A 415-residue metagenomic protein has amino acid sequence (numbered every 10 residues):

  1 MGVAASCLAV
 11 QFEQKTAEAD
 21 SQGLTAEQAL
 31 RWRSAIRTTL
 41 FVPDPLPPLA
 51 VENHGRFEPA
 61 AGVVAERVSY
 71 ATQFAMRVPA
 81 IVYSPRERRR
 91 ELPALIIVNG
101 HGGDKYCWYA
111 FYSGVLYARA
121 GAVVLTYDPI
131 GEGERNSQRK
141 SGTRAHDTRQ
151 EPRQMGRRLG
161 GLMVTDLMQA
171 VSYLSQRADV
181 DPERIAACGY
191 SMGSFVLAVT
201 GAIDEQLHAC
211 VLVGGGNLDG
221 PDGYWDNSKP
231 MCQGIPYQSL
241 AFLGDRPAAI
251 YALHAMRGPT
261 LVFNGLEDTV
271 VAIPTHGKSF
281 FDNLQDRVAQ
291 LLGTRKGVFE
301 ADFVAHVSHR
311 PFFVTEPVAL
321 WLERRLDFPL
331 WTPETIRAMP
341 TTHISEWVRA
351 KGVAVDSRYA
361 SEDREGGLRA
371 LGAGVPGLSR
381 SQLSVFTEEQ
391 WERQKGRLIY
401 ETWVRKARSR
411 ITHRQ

Functional and structural regions predicted by a protein language model:
G2-E66, A71-R77, G277, F281-Q415: Alpha/beta-hydrolase-fold serine-hydrolase catalytic core, especially in secreted/extracellular enzymes
A60, Q73-V78, P85-L95, H101-G103: Proline/glycine-enriched tight loop/beta-turn segments at coil->beta junctions that connect or precede beta-strands
R90, I96-T165, D222-Y224: Cap/lid segment of the alpha/beta-hydrolase catalytic domain
E91-A94, A120-V123, P182-R184, E205-A209 (+1 more regions): Loop/turn elements at helix/coil->beta-strand transitions in domains of secreted/extracellular proteins
G103-K105, E132-R135, S194-L197, N217-D222 (+3 more regions): Flexible loop/turn segments at secondary-structure boundaries
D128, C188, V213-G214, F263 (+1 more regions): Alpha/beta-hydrolase-fold catalytic nucleophile elbow
Q169-L243: Primarily recognizes the serine-hydrolase "nucleophile elbow" in alpha/beta-hydrolase and SGNH/GDSL folds
G220-Q285, A289: The feature captures the conserved acid-bearing segment of alpha/beta-hydrolase catalytic domains
